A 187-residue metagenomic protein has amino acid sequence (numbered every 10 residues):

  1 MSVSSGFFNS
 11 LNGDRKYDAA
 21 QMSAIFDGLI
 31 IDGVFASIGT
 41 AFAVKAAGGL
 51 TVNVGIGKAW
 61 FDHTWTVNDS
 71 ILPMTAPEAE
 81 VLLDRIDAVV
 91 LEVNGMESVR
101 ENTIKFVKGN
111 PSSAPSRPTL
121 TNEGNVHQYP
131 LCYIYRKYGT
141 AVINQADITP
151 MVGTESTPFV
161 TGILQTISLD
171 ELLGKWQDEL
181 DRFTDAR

Functional and structural regions predicted by a protein language model:
M1-W60: N-terminal "first-domain core" detector
S5-F7, L11, V52-R187: Beta-strand-rich solenoidal segments
